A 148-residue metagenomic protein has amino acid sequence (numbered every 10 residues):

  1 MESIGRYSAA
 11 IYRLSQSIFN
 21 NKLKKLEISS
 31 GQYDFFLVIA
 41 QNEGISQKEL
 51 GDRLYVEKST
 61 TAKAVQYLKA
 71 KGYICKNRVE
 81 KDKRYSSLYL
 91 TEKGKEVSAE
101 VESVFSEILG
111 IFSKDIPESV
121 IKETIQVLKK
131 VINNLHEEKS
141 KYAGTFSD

Functional and structural regions predicted by a protein language model:
M1-L26: N-terminal leader segment of winged-helix/HTH proteins
Q16, Y67-Q126: Charged, amphipathic alpha-helical coiled-coil/dimerization segments
Q32-F36: Short alpha-helical "packing" element that flanks the helix-turn-helix/winged-helix DNA-binding module
L37-Q41, E102: Short, locally clustered residues in the helix-turn-helix/winged-helix DNA-binding domain
N42-S46: Short capping segments at the starts of secondary-structure elements
Q47-K48, S59, Q66, S86: Residues within helix-turn-helix
G51: The alpha-helix within a helix-turn-helix
S119-D148: C-terminal regulatory/oligomerization modules of transcriptional regulators
